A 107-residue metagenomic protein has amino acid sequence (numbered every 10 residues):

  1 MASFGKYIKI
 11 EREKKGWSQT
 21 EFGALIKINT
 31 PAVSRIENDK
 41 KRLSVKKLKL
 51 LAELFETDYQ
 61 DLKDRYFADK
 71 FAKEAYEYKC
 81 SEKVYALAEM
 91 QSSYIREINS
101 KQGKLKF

Functional and structural regions predicted by a protein language model:
M1-K14: A short, Lys/Arg-rich alpha-helix, primarily the initiator
K9, T20, K49: Residues within the helices of the helix-turn-helix
R12, G23, A52: The alpha-helix within a helix-turn-helix
G16-S34: Short alpha-helical DNA-recognition segment
S44-D61: DNA major-groove recognition helix of helix-turn-helix/homeodomain DNA-binding modules
F67-F107: Interfacial/linker helices and their anchor residues that mediate assembly or domain coupling
